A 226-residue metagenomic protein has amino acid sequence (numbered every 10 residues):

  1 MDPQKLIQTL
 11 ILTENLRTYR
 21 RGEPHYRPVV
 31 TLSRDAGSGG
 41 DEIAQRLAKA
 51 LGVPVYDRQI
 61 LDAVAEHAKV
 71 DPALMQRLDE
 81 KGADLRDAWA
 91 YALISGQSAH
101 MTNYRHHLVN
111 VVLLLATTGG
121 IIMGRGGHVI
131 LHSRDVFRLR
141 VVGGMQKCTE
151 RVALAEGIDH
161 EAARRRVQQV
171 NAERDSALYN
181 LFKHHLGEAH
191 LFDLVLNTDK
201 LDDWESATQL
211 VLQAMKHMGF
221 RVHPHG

Functional and structural regions predicted by a protein language model:
M1-R27: Extreme N-terminal, non-catalytic leader segments that precede Walker-type/kinase nucleotide-binding cores
H25-V30, T118: Pre-Walker A (Motif I) flank of P-loop NTPase domains
V30-A48: Glycine-rich phosphate-binding P-loop
P54-E66: Short beta-strand-centered segment that lines the nucleotide-binding/catalytic pocket of NTP-utilizing
V64-G119: ATP-dependent small-molecule kinase phosphotransfer cores that center on conserved nucleotide phosphate-binding segments
L115, G120, G124-L139, R151: RNA pseudouridine synthases
S133-L154, H160-Q168: Conserved phosphate-donor/acceptor-positioning beta-strand/loop module used by diverse small-molecule
K183-G226: NTP-dependent small-molecule kinase module
